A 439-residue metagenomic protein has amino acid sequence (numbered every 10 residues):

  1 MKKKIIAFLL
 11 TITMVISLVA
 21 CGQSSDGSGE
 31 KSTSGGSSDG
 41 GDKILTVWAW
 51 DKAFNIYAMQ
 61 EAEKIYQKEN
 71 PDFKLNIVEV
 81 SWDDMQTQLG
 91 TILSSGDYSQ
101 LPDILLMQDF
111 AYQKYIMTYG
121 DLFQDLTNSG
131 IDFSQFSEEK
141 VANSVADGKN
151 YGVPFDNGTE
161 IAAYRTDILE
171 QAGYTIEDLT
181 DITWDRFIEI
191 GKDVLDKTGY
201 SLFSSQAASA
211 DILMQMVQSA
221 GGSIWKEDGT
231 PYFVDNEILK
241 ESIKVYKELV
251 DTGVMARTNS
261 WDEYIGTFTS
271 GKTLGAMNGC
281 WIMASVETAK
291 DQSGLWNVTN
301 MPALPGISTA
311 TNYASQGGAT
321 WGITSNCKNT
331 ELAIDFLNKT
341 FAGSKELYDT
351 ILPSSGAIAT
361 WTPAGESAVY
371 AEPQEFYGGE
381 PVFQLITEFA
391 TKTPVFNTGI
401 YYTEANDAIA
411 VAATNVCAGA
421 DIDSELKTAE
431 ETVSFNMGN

Functional and structural regions predicted by a protein language model:
M1-T46, K68, S424, E431-N439: Short, low-complexity disordered leader/linker segments with a strong preference for bacterial N-terminal type II
G41-K52, F73-V78, D103-I104, Y151: Short, well-ordered beta-strand elements
K52-K74, A408-I409: Short, polar/charged alpha-helical segment
I65-F136, Q171-G173, K272-G275, A289-K290: Extracytoplasmic "Venus flytrap"/periplasmic binding protein-like
L106-I161, R186-I190, D196, Q215-M216 (+3 more regions): Hinge/lid segment of periplasmic solute-binding proteins
Q113-Y115, I282-S293, P305-A408: C-terminal lobe and pocket-closing loops of periplasmic/extracytoplasmic Venus-flytrap solute-binding proteins
D147-F155, E160, E170, D185-Y232 (+2 more regions): Extracytoplasmic/periplasmic solute-binding protein
I188-D193, G229-T258, M301: Glycine-centered hinge/linker elements that transmit conformational signals in sensory and ligand-binding systems
